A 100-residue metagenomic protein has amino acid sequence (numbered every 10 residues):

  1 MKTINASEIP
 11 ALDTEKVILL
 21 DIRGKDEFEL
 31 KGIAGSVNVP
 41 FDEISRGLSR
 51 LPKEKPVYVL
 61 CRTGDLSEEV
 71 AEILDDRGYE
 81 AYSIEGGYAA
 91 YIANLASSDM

Functional and structural regions predicted by a protein language model:
M1-I18, K25-P56, D65-M100: Rhodanese-like catalytic fold shared by cysteine-dependent sulfurtransferases and DSP/PTP-type phosphatases
L60: Short, surface-exposed ligand- or partner-binding patches at beta-edge/loop junctions that are enriched in aromatics
